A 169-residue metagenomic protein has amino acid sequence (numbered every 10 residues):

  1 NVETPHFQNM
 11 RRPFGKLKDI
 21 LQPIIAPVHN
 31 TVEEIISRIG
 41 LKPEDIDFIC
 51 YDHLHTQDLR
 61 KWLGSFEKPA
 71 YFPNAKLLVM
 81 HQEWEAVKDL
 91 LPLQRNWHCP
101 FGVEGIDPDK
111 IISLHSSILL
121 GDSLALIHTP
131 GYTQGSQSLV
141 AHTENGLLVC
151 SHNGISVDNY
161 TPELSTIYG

Functional and structural regions predicted by a protein language model:
N1-E34, S138-G154: Conserved beta-strand hairpin/beta-sheet module of binuclear metal-dependent hydrolase folds, prominently
L17, L21-A75: Active-site metal-binding motif and surrounding structural segment of the metallo-beta-lactamase
I24-L41, Y71-H128: Metallo-beta-lactamase
D47-H53, L78-M80, I127-G131, V149-N153: Active-site neighborhood of phospho(di)ester-bond hydrolases with catalytic His/Asp-centered motifs
H53-R60, E85, T133-Q137, V157-N159: Active-site environment of divalent metal-dependent phosphoester hydrolases
R60-G64, V87-P92, Q137-V140, T161-E163: A short secondary-structure junction signal
I118, P130-G131, H142-E144: Short polar/acidic secondary-structure junctions
N145-G146, I155-G169: Accessory terminal helices/loops
